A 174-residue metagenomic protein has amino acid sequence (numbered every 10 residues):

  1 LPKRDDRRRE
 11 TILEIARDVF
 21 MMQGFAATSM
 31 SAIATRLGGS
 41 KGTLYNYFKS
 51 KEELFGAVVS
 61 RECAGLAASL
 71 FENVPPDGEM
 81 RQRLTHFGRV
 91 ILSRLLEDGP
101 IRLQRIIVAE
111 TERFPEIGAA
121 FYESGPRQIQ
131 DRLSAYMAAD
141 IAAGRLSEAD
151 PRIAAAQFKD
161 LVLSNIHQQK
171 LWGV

Functional and structural regions predicted by a protein language model:
L1-G39, Y47-E53: Basic, helix-initiating cap at the start of DNA-binding domains
R9-E10, M30, E52, G56 (+7 more regions): Short, structured helix-loop boundary elements
G42: Key DNA-contact positions within bacterial/archaeal DNA-binding proteins
S50, R113-P115: Short loop-to-helix capping motifs
G56-F87, S93-L95, G99, L103 (+1 more regions): Amphipathic alpha-helical linker/stalk segments
E62, L66-L70, G99, P115 (+2 more regions): Short amphipathic alpha-helical interaction/hinge segments
S93, R102, I106-V108, E116-A142 (+1 more regions): Amphipathic alpha-helical packing segments from all-alpha helical-bundle domains
A119, I141-V174: Hydrophobic/aromatic-rich alpha-helical bundle segments in the mid-to-C-terminal region
